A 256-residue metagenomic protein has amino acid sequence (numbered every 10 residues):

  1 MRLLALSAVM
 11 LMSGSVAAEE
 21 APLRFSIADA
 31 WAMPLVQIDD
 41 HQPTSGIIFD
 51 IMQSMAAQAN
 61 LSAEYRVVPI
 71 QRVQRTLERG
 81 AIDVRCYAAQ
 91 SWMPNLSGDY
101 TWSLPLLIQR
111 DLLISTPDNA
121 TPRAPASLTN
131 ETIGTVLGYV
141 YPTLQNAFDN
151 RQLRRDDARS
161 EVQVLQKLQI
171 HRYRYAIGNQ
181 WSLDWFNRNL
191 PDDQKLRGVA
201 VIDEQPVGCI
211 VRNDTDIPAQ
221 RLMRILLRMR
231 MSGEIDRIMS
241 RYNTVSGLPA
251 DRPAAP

Functional and structural regions predicted by a protein language model:
E19-G98, T135, D157-A158, L222 (+1 more regions): Extracytoplasmic small-molecule ligand-binding "clamshell" domains of the periplasmic binding protein/Venus flytrap
D29-W31, L107-L112, R188-L227, S246-P256: Periplasmic-binding protein-like
A30, Q42-S54, T116-N150, D156 (+2 more regions): Bilobed "Venus flytrap"/periplasmic-binding protein-like clamshell domains and structurally analogous long
G46-Q58, D118-T121, A126-S127, E131-T132 (+2 more regions): Extended ligand-binding regions for polar small-molecule ligands
S62, V140-R155, R159, L227-P256: Ligand-binding clefts/hinges and TM-proximal coupling segments of bilobed small-molecule sensing domains
S62-P69, Q152-K167, V199: Short beta-strand-to-loop elements that line the ligand-binding cleft of bilobed periplasmic-binding protein-like
Y65-S127, L137, Y141, G198-V201: Acidic, polar ligand-binding/catalytic clefts
Q71-D83, S127, E161-S182, N189: Short helices/loops that flank or line small-molecule/ion binding pockets
